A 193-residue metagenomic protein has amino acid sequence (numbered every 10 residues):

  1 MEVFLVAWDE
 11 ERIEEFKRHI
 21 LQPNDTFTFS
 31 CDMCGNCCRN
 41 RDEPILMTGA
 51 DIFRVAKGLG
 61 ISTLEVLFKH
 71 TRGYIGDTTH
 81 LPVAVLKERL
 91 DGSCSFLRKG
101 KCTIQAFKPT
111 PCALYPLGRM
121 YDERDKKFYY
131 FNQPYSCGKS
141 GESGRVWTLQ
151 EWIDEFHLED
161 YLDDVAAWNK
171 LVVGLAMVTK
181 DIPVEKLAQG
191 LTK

Functional and structural regions predicted by a protein language model:
M1-K193: Short loop/turn segments that flank or connect secondary-structure elements
